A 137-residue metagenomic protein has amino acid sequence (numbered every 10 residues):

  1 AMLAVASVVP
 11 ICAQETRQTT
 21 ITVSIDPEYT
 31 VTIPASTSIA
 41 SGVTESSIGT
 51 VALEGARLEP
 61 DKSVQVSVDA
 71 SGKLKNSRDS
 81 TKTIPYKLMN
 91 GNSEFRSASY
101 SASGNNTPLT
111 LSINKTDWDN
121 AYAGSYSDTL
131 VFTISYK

Functional and structural regions predicted by a protein language model:
A1-A6: Sec-dependent N-terminal signal peptides
V8-P10: N-terminal signal peptide c-region/cleavage motif recognized by signal peptidases
A13-S80, E94-K137: N-terminal small/polar-rich segments of proteins
K82-L88: Short, surface-exposed beta-strand/strand-loop-strand elements in extracellular ectodomains
G91: Residues that form or immediately flank small-molecule/cofactor binding pockets and catalytic motifs
